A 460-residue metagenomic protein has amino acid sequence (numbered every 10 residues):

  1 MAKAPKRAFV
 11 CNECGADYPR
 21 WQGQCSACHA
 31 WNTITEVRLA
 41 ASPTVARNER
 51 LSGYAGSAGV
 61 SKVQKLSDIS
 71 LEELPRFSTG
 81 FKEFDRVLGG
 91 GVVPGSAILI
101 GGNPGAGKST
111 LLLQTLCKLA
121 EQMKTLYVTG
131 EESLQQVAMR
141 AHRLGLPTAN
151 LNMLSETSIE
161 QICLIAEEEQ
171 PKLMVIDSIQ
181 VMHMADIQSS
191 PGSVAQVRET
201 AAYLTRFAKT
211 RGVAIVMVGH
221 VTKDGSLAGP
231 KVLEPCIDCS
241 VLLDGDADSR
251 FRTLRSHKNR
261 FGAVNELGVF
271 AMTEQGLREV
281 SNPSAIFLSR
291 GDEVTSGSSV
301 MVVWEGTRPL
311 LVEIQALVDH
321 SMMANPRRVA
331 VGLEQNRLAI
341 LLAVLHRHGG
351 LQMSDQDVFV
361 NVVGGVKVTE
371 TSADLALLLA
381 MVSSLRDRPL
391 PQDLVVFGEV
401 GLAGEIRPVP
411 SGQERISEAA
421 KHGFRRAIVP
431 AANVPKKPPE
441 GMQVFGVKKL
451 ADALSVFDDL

Functional and structural regions predicted by a protein language model:
A2-E13, D17-R86, V93-L99, A106-C117 (+6 more regions): Peripheral, non-AAA+ core regions of ATP-driven protein-machinery
E132-S133: Conserved Rossmann-like nucleotide-cofactor binding loop
